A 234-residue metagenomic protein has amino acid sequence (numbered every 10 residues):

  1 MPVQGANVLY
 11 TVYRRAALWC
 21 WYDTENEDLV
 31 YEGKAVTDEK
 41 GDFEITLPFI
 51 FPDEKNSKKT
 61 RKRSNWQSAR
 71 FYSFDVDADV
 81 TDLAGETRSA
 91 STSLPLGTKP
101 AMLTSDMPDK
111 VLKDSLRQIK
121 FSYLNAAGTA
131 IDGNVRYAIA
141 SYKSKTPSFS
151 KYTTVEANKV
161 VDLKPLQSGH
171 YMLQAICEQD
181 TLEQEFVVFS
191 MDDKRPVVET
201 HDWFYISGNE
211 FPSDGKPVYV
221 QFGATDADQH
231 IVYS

Functional and structural regions predicted by a protein language model:
M1-S234: A structural signal for beta-strand and strand-to-loop patches characteristic of beta-rich domains
